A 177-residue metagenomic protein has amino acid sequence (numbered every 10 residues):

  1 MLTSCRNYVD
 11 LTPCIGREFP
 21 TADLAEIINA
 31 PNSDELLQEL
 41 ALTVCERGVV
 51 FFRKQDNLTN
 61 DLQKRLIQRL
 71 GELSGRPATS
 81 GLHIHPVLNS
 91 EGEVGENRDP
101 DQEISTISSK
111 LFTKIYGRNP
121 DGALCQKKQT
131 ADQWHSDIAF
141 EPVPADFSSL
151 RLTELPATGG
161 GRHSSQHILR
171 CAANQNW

Functional and structural regions predicted by a protein language model:
L2-W177: Non-heme Fe(II) oxygenase catalytic core, chiefly the N-lobe of the double-stranded beta-helix
